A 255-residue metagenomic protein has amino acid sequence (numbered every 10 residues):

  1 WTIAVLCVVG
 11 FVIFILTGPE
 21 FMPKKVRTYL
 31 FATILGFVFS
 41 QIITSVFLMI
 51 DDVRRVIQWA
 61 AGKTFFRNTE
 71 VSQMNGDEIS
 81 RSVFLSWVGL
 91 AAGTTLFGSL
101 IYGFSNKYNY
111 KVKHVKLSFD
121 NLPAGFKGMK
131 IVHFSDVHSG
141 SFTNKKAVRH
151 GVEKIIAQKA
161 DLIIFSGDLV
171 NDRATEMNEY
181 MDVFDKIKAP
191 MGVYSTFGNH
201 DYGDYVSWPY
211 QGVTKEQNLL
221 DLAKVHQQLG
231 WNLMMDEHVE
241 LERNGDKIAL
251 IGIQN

Functional and structural regions predicted by a protein language model:
W1-Y108: Non-catalytic terminal accessory segments
F11-F14, E20, G89-T94, S105-N109 (+5 more regions): Short linear motifs at secondary-structure transitions and domain/linker junctions
G18, M22, T95-Y102, K116 (+4 more regions): Sparse, context-dependent recognition of short Cys/His-centered cofactor- or disulfide-binding micro-motifs
A61, T95-V132, F142-K146, H150-E153: C-terminal segment of N-terminal export signals and the immediately downstream linker at the start of the mature
G76-A91, H114-P123, V152-I163: Short, charge-rich amphipathic segments
L122-N255: Soluble catalytic domains of enzymes that build or remodel membrane lipids, polysaccharides, and related
